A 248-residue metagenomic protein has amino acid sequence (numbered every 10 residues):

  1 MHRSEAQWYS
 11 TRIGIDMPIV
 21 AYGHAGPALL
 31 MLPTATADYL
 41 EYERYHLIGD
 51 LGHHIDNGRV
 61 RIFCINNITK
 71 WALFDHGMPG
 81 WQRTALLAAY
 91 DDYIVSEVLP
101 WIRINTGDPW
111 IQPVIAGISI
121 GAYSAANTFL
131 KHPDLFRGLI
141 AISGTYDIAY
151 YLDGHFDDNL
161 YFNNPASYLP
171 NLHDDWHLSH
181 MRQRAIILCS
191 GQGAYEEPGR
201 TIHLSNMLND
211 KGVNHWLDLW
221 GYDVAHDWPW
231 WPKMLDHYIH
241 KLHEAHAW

Functional and structural regions predicted by a protein language model:
M1-W248: Non-catalytic cap/lid and distal C-terminal segments of serine-dependent acyl enzymes
